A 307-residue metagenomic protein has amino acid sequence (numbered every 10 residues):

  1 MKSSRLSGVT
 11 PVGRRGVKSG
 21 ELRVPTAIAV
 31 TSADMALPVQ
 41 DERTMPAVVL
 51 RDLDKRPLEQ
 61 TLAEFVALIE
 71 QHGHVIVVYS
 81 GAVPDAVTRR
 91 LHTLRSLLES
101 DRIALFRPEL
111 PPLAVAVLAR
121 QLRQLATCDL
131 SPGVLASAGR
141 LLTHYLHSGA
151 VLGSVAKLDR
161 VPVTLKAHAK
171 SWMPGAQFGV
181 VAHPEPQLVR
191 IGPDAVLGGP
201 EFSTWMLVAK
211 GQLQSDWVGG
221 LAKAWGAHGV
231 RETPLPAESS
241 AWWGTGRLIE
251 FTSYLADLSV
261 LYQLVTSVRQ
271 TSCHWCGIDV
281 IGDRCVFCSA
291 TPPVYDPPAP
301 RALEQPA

Functional and structural regions predicted by a protein language model:
M1-D216: Domain-scale terminal segments
V208-A307: Cys/His-clustered metal-coordination modules, chiefly Zn-binding fingers
